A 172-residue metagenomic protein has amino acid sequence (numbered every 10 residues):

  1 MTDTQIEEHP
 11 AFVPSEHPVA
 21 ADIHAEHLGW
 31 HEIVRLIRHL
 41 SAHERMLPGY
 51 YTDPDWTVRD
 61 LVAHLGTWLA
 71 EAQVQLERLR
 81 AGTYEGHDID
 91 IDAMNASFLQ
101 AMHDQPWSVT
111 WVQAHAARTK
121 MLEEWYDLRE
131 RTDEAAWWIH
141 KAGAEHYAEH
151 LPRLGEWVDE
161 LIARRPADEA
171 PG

Functional and structural regions predicted by a protein language model:
T2-Q5, H27, L47-A93, Y126-G172: Short, contiguous alpha-helical
Q5-R45, T67-E77: Alpha-helical bundle segments that constitute or directly flank the non-heme di-iron/ferroxidase center
A11-P18, Y50-D53, L99-P106, A135: Short amphipathic alpha-helical segments at helix-loop
P14-A21, A42-H43, D90, M102 (+2 more regions): Alpha-helix capping and helix-coil boundary motifs
I23-E26, W30, W107-A114, H140-G143 (+1 more regions): Hydrophobic packing residues in well-ordered alpha-helices of helical domains and bundles
A93-E134: Acidic/histidine-rich alpha-helical segments that form the ligand environment of transition-metal centers
